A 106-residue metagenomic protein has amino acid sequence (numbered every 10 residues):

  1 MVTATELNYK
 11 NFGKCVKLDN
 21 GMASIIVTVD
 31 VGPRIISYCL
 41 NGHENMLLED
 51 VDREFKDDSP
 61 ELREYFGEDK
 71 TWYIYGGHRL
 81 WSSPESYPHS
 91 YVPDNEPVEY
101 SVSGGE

Functional and structural regions predicted by a protein language model:
M1-E106: Surface-exposed acidic/polar loop and edge beta-strand patches at domain peripheries
